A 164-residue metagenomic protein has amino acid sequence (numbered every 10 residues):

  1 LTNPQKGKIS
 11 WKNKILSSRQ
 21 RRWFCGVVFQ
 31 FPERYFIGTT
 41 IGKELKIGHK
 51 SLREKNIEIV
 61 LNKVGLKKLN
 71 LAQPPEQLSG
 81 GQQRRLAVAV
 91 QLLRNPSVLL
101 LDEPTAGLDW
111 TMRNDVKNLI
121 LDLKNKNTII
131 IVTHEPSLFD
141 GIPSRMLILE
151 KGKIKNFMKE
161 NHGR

Functional and structural regions predicted by a protein language model:
N3, K14-V28, L123: ABC ATPase NBD coupling module
E54-N70: Conserved ABC ATPase "signature" region
P74-L78, Q82: Conserved ABC ATPase signature
Q91-L92: ABC ATPase C-loop
L99-D102: Catalytic Walker B motif of ABC-type/P-loop ATPase nucleotide-binding domains
T105-A106: Short loop immediately C-terminal to the Walker-B catalytic DE motif in ABC-type ATPase nucleotide-binding domains
W110-T111: Helix N-cap at the start of a conserved alpha-helix in ABC-type nucleotide-binding domains
N127-T133: Conserved H-loop
